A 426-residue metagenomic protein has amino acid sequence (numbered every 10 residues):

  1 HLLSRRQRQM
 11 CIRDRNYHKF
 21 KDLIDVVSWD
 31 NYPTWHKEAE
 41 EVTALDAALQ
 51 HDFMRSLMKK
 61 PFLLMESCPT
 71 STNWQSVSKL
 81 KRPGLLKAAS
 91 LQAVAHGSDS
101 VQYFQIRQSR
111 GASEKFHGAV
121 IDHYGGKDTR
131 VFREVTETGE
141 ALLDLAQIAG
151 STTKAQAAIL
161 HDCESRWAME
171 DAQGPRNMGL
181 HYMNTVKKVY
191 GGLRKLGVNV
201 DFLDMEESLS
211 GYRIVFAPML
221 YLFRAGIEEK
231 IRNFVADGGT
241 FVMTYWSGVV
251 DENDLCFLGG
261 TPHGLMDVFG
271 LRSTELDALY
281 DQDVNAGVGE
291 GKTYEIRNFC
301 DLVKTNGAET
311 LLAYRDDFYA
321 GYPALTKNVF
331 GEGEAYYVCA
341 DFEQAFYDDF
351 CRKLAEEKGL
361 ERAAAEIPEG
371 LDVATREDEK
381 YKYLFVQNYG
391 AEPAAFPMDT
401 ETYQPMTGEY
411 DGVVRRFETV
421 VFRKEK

Functional and structural regions predicted by a protein language model:
H1-I12: Single conserved hydrophobic/aromatic residue that forms the stacking wall/gate of nucleotide- or nucleobase-binding
D14, K21-D25, W29-K426: Carbohydrate-binding surfaces of carbohydrate-active enzymes
